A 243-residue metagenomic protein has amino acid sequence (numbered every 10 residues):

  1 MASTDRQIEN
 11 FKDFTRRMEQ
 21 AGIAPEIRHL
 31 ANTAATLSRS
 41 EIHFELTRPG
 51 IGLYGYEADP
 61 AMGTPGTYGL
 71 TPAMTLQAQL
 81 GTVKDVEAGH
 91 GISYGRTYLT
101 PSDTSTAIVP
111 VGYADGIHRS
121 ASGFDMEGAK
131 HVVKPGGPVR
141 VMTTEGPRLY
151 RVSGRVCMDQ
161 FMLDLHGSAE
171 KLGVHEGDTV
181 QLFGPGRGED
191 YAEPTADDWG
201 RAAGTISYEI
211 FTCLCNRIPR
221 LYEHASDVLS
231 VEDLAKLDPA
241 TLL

Functional and structural regions predicted by a protein language model:
M1-S3: Short, solvent-exposed loop/turn segments at secondary-structure boundaries
D5-L243: Active-site anion/phosphate-binding pocket segments in diverse small-molecule metabolic enzymes
